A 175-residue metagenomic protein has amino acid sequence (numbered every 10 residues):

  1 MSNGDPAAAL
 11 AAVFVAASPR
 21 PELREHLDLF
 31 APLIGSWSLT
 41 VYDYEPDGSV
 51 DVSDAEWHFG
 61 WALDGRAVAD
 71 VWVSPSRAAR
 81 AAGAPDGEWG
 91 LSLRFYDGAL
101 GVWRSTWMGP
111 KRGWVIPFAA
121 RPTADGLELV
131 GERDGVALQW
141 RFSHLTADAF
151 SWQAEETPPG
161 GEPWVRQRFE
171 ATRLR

Functional and structural regions predicted by a protein language model:
M1-D51, H58-A62, L174-R175: Amphipathic/hydrophobic helical signal segments and adjacent flexible N-terminal regions that mediate secretion
A7-A11, E156-R175: Edge beta-strand at a domain terminus
L23, L39-R141: Central antiparallel beta-sheet cores of small beta-barrel/beta-sandwich binding domains
D28-L33, T40-Y44, Y96-G98, A149-E162: Short beta-strand segments and strand-loop junctions that repeat across beta-rich extracellular domains
L63, T146-D148: Residue-level recognition of beta-strand termini and adjacent short loop/turns
G131-R133, T146, A154: Short leucine-rich amphipathic alpha-helical surface patches
L138-R141, L145, Q153: Charged, gly/pro-rich active-site loop segments
